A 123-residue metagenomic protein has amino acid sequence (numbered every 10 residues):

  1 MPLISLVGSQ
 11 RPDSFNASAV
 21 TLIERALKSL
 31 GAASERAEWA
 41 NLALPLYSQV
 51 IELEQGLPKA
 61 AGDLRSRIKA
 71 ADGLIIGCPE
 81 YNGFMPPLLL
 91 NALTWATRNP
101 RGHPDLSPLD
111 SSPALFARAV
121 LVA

Functional and structural regions predicted by a protein language model:
M1-A32: N-terminal beta1-alpha1 ligand-phosphate binding loop
G8-S9, W39, A123: Cofactor-binding loop segments of dinucleotide-utilizing enzymes, especially the Rossmann-like FAD- and NAD(P)+-binding
S18-T21, Q49-E52, L89-L93: Short, glycine/charged-enriched secondary-structure capping and boundary segments
A33-E38: N-terminal glycine-rich anion-binding loops that anchor highly charged ligand groups
W39-L57: N-terminal beta-loop-helix "entrance" segment that forms/cooperates in small-molecule cofactor or anionic ligand
G56-A123: Helix-loop-strand module that forms the ligand-binding subsite of alpha/beta enzymes
